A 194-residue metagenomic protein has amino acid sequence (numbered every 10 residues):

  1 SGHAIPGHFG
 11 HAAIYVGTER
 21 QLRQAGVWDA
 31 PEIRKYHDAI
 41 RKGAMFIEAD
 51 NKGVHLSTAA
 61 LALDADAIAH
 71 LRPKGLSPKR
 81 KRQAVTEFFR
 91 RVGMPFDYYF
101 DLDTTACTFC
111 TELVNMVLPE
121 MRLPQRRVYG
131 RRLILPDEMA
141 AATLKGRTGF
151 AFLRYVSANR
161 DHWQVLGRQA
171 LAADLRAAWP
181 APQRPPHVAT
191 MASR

Functional and structural regions predicted by a protein language model:
S1-R194: Cysteine-nucleophile amide-bond enzymes
